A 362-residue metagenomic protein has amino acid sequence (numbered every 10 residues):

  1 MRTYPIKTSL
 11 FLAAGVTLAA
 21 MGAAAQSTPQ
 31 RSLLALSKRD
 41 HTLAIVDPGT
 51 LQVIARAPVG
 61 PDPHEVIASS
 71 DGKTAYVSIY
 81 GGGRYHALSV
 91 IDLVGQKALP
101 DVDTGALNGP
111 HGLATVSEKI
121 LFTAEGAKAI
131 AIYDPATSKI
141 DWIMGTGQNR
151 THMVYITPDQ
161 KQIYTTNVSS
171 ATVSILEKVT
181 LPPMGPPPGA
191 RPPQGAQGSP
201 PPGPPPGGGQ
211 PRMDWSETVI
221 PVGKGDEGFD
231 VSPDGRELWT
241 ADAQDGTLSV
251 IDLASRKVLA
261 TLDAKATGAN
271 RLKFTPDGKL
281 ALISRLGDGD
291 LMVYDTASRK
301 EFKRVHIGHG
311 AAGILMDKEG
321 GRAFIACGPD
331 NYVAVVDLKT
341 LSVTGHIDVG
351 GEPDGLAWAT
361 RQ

Functional and structural regions predicted by a protein language model:
M1-F11: Bacterial N-terminal signal peptides that target proteins for export
Y4-P5, G15-Q362: Predominantly soluble domains enriched in secretory-pathway, periplasmic, or organellar proteins
